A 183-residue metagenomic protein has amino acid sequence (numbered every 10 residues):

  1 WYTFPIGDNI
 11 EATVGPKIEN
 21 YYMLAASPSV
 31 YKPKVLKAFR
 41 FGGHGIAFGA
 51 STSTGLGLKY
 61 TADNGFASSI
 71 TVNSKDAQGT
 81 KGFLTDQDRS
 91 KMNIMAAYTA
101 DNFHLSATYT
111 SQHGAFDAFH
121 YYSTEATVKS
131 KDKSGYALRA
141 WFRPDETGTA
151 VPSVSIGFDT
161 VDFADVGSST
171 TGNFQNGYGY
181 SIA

Functional and structural regions predicted by a protein language model:
W1-A77, S90-H104, F142, A183: Outer membrane beta-barrel
A38-G43, G79, Y122-S123, A164-V166: Extracytoplasmic loops and strand-loop junctions of Gram-negative outer membrane beta-barrel proteins
N64-G65, S69, Q87, M95-A183: Detector for outer-membrane/organellar transmembrane beta-barrel domains, recognizing the amphipathic beta-strand
A77-Q78, H113: Extended, compositionally biased alpha-helical segments that mediate assembly or anchoring
